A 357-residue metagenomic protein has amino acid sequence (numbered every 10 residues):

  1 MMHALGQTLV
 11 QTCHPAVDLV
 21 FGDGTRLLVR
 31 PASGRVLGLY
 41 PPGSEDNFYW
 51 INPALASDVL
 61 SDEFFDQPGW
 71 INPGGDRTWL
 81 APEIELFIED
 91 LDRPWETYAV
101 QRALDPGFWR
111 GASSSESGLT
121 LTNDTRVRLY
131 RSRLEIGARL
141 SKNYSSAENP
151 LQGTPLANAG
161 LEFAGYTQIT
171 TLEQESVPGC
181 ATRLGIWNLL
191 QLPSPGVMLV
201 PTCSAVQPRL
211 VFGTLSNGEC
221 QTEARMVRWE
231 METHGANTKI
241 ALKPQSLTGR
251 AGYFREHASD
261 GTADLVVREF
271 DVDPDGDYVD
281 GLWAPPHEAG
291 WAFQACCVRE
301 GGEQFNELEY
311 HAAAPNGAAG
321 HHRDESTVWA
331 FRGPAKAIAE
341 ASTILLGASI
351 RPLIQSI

Functional and structural regions predicted by a protein language model:
M1-T167, T171, E175-I357: Surface-exposed acidic/polar loop and edge beta-strand patches at domain peripheries
